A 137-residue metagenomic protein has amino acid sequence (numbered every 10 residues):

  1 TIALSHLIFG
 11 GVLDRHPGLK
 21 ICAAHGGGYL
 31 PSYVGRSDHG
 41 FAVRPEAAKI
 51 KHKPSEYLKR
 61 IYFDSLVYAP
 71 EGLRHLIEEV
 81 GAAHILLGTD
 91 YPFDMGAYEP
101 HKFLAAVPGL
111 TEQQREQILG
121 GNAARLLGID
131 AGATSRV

Functional and structural regions predicted by a protein language model:
T1-H84, V137: Catalytic pocket-lining loop regions of alpha/beta-barrel enzymes, especially the amidohydrolase/enolase/GH5 lineages
L19, Y29, F63, V67-L86 (+1 more regions): Mid-to-C-terminal alpha-helical segments outside catalytic/metal-binding sites
